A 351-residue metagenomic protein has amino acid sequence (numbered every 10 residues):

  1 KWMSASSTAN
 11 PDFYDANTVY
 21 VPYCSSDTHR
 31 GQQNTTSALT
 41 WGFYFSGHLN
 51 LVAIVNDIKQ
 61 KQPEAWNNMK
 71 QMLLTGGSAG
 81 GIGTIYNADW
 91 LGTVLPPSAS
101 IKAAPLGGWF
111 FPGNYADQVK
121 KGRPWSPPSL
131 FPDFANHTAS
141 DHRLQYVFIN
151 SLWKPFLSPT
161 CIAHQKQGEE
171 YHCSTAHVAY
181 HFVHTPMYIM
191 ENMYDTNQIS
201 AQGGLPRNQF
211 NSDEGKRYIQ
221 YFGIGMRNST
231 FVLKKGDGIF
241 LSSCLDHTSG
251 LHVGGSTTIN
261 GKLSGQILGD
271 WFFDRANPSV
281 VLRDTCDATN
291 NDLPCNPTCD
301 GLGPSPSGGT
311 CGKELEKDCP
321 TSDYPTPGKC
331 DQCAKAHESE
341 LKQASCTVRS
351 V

Functional and structural regions predicted by a protein language model:
K1-P306: C-terminal His-loop and adjacent cap/lid subdomain of alpha/beta-hydrolase
P306-V351: Mature extracellular/luminal domains of secreted and GPI-anchored eukaryotic proteins, especially small
